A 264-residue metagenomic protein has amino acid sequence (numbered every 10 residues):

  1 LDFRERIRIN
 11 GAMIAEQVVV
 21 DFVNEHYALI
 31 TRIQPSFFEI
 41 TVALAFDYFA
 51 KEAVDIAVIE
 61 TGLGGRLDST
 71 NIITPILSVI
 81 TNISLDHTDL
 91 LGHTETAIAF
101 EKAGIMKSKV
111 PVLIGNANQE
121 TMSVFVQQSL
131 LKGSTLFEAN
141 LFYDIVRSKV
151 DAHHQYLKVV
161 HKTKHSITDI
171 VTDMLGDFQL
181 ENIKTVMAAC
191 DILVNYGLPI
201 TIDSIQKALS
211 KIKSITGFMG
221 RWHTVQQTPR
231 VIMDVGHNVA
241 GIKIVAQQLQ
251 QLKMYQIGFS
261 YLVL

Functional and structural regions predicted by a protein language model:
L1-I73, D89-L91, Q119-E120: ATP-dependent carboxylate-amine ligase catalytic core
A15-V19, V150-S166: Acidic-glycine-rich active-site phosphate/pyrophosphate-binding loop
D21, E25, L44, Y48 (+7 more regions): Alpha-helical scaffold segments in soluble metabolic enzymes
K51, I56-T61, S69-V79, S84-T88 (+2 more regions): Nucleotide phosphate-binding/pyrophosphate-handling subdomain across enzymes that bind or process nucleotide phosphates
G65-L67, T74-G133, S260-L262: Conserved catalytic-core segment of NTP-binding enzymes
T135-L141: A conserved beta-strand/loop element that lines the FAD pocket in flavoprotein oxidoreductases
L141-V150: A conserved short coil-to-beta-strand element within the FAD-binding core of flavoproteins
